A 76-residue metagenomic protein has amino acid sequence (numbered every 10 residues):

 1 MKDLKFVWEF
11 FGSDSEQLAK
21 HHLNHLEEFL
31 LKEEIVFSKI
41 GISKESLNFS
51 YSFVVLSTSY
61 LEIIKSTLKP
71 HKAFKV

Functional and structural regions predicted by a protein language model:
M1-V76: Long, contiguous binding/interaction regions
